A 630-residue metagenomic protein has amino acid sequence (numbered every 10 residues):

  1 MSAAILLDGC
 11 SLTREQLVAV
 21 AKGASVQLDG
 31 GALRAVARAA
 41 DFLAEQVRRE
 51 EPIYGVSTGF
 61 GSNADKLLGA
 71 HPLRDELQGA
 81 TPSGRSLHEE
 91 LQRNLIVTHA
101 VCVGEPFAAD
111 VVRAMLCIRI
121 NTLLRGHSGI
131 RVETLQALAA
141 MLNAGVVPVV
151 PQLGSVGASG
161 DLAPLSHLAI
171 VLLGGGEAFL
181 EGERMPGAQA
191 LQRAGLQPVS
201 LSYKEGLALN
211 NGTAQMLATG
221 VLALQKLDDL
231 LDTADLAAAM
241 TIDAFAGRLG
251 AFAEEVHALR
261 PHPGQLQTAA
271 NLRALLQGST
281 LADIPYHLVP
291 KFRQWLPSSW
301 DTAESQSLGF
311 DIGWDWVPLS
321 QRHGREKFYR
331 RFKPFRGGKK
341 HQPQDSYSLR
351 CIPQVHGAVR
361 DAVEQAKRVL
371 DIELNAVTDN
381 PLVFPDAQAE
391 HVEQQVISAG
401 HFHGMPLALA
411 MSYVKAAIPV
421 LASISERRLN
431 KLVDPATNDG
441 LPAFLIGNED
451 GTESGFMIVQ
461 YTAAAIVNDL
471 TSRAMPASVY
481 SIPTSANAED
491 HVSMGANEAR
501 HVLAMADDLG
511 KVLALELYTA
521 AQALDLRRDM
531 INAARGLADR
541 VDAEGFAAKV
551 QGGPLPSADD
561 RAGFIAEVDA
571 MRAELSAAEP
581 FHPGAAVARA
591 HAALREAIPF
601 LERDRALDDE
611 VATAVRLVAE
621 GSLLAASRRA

Functional and structural regions predicted by a protein language model:
S2-A35, A39-F42, Q46-V47, T134 (+2 more regions): C-terminal auxiliary extensions adjacent to catalytic cores
S2-E50, P82-V150, I242, V256-H257: Glycine-rich, flexible loop motifs
P52, V56-F60, D75-A80: N-terminal phosphate-binding or glycine-rich loops at protein starts, especially the Walker A/P-loop of NTPases
Y54-L68, S86-L123, V149-L173, E183 (+3 more regions): FAD-binding core of FAD-dependent oxidoreductases, characterized by glycine-rich FAD pyrophosphate-binding loops
P72-V97, K431-I446: Catalytic or ion-translocation cores adjacent to nucleophile or general acid/base/metal-coordination motifs in diverse
Q136-N143, A163-S166, I170, D232: A broadly conserved amphipathic alpha-helix scaffold signal in soluble, globular proteins
